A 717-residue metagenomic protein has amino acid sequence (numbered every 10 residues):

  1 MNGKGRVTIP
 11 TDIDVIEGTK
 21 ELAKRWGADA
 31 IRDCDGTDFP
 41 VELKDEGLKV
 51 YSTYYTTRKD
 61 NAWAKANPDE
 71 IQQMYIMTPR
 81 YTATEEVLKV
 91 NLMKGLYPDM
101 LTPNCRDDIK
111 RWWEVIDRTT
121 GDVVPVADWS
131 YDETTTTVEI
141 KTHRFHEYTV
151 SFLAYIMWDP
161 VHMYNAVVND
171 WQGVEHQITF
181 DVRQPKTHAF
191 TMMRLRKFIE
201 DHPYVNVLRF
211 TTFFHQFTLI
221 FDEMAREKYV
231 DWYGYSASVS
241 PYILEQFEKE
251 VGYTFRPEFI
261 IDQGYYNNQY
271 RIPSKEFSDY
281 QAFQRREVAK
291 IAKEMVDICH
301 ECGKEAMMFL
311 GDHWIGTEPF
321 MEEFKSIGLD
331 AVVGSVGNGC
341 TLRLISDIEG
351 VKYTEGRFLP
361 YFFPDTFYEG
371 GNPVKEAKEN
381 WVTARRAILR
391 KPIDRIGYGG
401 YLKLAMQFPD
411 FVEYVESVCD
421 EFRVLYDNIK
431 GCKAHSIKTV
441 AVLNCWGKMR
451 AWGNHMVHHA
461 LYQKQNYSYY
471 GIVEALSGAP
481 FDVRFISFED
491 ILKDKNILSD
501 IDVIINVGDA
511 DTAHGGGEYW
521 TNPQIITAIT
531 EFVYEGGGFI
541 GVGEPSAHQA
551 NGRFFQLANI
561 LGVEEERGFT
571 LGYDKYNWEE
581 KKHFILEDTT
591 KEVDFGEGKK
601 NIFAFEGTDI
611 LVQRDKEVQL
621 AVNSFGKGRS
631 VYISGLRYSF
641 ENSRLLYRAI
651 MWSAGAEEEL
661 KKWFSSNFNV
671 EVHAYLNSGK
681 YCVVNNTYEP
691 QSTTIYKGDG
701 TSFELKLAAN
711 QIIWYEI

Functional and structural regions predicted by a protein language model:
M1-L22, W26-D29, M163, V167-G173 (+2 more regions): Boundary/entry segment of secreted carbohydrate-active catalytic domains
T8, D14-K49, R194-T211, A331-V332 (+3 more regions): Catalytic domains of carbohydrate-active enzymes, especially glycoside hydrolases
T8-K20, C34-D38, M308-T317, V473-I497: A short, well-structured beta->alpha microelement
L43, N61-A64, L195-R196, N206-F213 (+13 more regions): Hydrophobic targeting/anchoring helices
L48, G303-K304, K352, E535-G538 (+1 more regions): A short helix->loop->beta-strand "cap" motif at the edges of active sites that frequently abuts
P68-S326, L344: Polysaccharide-binding and catalytic clefts of secreted carbohydrate-active enzymes
L219-D222, K403-I437, S477, G508 (+4 more regions): Extracellular ligand-binding/catalytic regions of CAZymes and related secreted enzymes and adhesion modules
G516-K591, G596: A glycine-rich, often tryptophan-bearing local segment used as a flexible ligand/cofactor-contacting loop or short
